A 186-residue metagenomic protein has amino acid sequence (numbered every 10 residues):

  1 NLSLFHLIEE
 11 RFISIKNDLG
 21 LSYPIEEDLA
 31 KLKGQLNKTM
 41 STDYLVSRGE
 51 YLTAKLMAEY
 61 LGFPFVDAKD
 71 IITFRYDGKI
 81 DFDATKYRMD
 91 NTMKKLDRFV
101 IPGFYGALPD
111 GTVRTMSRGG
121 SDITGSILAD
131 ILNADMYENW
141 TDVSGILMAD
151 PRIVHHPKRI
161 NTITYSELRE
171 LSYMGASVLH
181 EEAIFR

Functional and structural regions predicted by a protein language model:
N1-F185: Nucleotide/pyrophosphate-binding catalytic subdomain
